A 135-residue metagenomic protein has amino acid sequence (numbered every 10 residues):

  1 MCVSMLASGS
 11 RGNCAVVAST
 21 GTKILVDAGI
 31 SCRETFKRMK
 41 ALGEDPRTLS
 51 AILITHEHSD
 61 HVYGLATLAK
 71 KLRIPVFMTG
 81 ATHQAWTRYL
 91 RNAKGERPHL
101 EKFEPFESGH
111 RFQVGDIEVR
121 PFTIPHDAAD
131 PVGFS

Functional and structural regions predicted by a protein language model:
M1-L42, V132-S135: Conserved beta-strand hairpin/beta-sheet module of binuclear metal-dependent hydrolase folds, prominently
C2-M5, G29-S31, I52-T55, P121-I124: Short, flexible loop segments at the rims of nucleotide/cofactor-binding pockets, characterized by
R11, S31, H58, T82 (+1 more regions): A generic "binding-loop/recognition-motif" signal
N13, D27, S50, E57-D60 (+1 more regions): Acidic side chains
N13, T22, T48-S50, L72 (+1 more regions): A generic structural signal for short beta-strands and their flanking turns/coil linkers
C14-A15, H56-H58, F112-D116: Short, solvent-exposed polar/charged micro-motifs at secondary-structure junctions
C32-T79: Active-site metal-binding motif and surrounding structural segment of the metallo-beta-lactamase
G80-F134: Metallo-beta-lactamase
